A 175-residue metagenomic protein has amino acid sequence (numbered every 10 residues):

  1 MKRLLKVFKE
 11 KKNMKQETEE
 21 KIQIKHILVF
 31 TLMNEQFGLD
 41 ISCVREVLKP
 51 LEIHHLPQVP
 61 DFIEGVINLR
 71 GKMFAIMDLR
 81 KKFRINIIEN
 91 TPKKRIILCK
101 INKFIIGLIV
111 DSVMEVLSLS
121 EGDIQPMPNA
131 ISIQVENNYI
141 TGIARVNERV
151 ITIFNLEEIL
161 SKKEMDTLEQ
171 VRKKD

Functional and structural regions predicted by a protein language model:
M1-D175: An acidic, low-aromatic, low-complexity terminal/linker signal
